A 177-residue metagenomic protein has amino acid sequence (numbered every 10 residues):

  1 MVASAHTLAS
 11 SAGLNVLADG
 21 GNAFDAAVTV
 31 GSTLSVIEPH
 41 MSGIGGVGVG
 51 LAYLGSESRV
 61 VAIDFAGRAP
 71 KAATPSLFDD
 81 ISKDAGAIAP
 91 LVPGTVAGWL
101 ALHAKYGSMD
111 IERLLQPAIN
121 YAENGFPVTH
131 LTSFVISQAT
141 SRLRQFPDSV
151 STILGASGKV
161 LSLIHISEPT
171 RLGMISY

Functional and structural regions predicted by a protein language model:
M1-S11, N15, A23-L163, S167 (+1 more regions): Noncatalytic scaffold domains of N-terminal-nucleophile
